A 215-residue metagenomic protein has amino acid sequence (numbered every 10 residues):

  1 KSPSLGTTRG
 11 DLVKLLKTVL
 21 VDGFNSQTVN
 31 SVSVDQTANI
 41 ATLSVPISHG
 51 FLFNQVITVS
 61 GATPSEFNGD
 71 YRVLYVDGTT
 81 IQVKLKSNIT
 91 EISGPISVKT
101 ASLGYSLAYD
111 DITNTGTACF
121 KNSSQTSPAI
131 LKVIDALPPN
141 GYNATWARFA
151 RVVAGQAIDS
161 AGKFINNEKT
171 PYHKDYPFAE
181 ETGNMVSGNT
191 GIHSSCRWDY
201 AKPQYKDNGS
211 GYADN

Functional and structural regions predicted by a protein language model:
S2-T7, V21-N39, T63-N215: Small/polar beta-strand repeat architecture
D11-V21: N-terminal beta-propeller domains
S44-P64: Short coil-to-beta transition motif at edge beta-strands of beta-rich domains
